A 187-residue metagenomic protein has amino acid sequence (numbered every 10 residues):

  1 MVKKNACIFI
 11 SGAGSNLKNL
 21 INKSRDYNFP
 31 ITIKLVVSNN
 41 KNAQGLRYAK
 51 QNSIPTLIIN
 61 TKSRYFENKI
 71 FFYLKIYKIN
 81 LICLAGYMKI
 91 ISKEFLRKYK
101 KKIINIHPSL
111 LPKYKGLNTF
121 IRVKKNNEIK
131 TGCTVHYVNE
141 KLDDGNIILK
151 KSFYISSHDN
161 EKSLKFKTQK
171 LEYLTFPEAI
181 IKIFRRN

Functional and structural regions predicted by a protein language model:
M1-N187: One-carbon transfer enzymes
